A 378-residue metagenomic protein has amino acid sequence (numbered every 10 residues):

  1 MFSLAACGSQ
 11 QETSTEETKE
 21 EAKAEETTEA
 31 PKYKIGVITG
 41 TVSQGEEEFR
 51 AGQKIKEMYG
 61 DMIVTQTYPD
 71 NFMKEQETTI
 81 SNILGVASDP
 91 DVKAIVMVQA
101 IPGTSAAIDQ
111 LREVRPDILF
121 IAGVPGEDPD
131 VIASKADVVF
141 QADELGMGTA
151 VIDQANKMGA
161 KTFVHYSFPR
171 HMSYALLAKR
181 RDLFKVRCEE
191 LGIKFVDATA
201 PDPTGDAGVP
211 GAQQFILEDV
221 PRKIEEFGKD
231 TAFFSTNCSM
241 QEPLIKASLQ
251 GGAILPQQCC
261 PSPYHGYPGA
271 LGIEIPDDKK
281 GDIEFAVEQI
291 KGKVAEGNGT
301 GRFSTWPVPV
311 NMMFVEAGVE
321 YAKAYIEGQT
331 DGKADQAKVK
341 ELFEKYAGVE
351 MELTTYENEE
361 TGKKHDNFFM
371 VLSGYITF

Functional and structural regions predicted by a protein language model:
S3-A6: C-terminal motif of bacterial Sec signal peptides marking the signal peptidase cleavage site
A30-I55, Y59, V64-N82, V96-P102 (+1 more regions): Extracytoplasmic "Venus flytrap"
G36-T39, P90-I101, I118-G123, V164-H165 (+3 more regions): Periplasmic-binding protein-like
G52, E144-D197, A322, I326 (+1 more regions): An alpha-beta-alpha
L111-A142: Flexible loop/hinge segments that line or gate small-molecule binding clefts
V139-H165, F215-E218, A286-A295, P309-I326: Hydrophobic alpha-helical segments within soluble ligand-binding/sensing domains
F184, C188-F195, E242-E327: Extracellular/periplasmic periplasmic-binding protein-like sensory domains
A286-F378: Hinge/cleft segment of the Venus flytrap/periplasmic-binding protein
